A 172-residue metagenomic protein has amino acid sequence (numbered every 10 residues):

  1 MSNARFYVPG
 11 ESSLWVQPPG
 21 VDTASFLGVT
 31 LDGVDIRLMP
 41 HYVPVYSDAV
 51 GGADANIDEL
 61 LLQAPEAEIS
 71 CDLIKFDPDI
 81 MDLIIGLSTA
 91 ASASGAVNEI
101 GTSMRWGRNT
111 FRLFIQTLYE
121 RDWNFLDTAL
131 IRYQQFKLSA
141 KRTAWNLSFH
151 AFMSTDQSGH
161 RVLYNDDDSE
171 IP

Functional and structural regions predicted by a protein language model:
M1-L83, D127-A144: Solvent-exposed edge beta-strands and adjacent loop segments that serve as assembly or binding interfaces
V16-D22, L113-E120, A151-M153: Short acidic, glycine-rich loop/turn motifs
E68-D72, R112-F114, N146-H150: Beta-strand secondary-structure signal
I74-G101: Charged, amphipathic alpha-helical segments
A93-L138: Acidic, glycine-rich flexible loop segments
E120-P172: Mixed-charge, glycine-accented linear interaction segment located at domain edges/termini
